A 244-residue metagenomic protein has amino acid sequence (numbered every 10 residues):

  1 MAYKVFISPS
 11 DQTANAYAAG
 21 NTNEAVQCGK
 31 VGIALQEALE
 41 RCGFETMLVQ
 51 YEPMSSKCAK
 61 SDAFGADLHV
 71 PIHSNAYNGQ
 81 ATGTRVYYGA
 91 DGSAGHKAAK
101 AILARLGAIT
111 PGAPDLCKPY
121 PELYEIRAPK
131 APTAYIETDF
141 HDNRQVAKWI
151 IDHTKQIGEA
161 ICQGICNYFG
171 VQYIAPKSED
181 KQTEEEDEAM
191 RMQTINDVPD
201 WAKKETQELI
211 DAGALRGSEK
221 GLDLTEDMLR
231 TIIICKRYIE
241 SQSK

Functional and structural regions predicted by a protein language model:
M1-C58, F64: Active-site histidine-acidic residue metal-binding/catalytic motifs, centered on HxH/HExxH-like signatures
Y3-P9, A14-N15, L68-G79, L116-E179: Active-site-adjacent mobile loop/cap segments within catalytic or ligand-binding domains
I7, A38-R41, H73, T84 (+2 more regions): Polar, enzyme-active/binding microenvironments
A14-V26, A76-R105: A short, glycine/acidic-enriched catalytic loop
V26-R41, S93-I109, V146-K177: Long, well-ordered alpha-helical scaffolding segments within enzyme catalytic domains, especially pronounced
L35, L39, G43, G65 (+8 more regions): Sec/Tat-exported extracytoplasmic proteins
E45-M47, A113-D115, T133: Hydrophobic anchor at the start of a short beta-strand that flanks the dinucleotide cofactor-binding loop
K181-K244: Short, solvent-exposed alpha-helical surface patches in non-cytosolic proteins
